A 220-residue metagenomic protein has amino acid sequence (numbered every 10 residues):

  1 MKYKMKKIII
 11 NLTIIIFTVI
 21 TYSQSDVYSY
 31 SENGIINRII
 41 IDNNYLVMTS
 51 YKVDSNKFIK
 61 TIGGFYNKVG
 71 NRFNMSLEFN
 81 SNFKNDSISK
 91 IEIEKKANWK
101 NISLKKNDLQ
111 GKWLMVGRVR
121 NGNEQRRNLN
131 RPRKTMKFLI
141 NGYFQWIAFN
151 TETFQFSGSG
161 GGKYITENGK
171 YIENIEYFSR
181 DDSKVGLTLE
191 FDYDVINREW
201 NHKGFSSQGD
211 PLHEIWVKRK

Functional and structural regions predicted by a protein language model:
M1-V27: Bacterial Sec-dependent N-terminal signal peptides
I20-S159, I172-K220: Lipid interaction determinants
G162: Phosphoinositide-binding peripheral membrane targeting modules
